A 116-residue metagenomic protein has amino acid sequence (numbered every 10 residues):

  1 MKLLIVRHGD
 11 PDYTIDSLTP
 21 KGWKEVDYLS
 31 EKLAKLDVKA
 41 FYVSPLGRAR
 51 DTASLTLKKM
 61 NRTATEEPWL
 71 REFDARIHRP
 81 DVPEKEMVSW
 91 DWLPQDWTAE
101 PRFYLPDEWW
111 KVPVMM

Functional and structural regions predicted by a protein language model:
M1-P68: Active-site-proximal alpha-helix that buttresses catalytic centers in soluble enzyme cores
T14, N61-M116: Phosphate-handling substructures
